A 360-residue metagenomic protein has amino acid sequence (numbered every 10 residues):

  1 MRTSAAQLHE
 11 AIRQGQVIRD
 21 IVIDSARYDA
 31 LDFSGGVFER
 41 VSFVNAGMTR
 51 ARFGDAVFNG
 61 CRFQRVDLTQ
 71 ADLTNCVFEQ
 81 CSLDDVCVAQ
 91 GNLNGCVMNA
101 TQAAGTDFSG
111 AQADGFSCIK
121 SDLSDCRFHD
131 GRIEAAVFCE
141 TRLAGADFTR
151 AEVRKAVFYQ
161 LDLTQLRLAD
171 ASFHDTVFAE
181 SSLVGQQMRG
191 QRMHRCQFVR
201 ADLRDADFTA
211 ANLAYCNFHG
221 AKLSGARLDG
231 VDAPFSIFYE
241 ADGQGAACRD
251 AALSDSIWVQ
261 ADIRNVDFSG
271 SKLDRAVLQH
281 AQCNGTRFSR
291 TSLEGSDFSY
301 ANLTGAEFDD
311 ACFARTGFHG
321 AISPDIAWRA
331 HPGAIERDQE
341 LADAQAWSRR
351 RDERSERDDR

Functional and structural regions predicted by a protein language model:
M1-R360: Tandem repeat scaffolds
